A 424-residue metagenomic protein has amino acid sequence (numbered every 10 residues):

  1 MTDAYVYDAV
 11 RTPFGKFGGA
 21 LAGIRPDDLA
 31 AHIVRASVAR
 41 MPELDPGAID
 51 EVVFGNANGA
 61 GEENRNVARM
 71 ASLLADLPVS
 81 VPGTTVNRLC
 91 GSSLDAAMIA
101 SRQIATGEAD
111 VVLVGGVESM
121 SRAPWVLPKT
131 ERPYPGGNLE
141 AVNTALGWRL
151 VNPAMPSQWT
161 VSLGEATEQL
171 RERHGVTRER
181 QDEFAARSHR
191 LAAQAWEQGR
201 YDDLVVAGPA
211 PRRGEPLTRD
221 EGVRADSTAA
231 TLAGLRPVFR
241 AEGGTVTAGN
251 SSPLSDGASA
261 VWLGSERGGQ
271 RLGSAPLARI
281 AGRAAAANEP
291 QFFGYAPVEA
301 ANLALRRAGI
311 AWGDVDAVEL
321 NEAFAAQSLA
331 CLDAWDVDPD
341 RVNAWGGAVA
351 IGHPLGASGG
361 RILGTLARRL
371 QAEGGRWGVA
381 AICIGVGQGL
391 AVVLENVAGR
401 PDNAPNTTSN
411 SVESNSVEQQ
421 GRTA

Functional and structural regions predicted by a protein language model:
M1-A75, P82, A166-R178, S188 (+3 more regions): Conserved active-site "lid/cap" helical segment
M1-P26, L146, E172, A229-Y295 (+5 more regions): Condensing-enzyme catalytic core mediating Claisen C-C bond formation in acyl metabolism
R11, G23, D27-H32, E43 (+3 more regions): N-terminal extracellular/periplasmic Venus flytrap/periplasmic-binding protein-like
I24, N56-V112, T144-A145, Q158-L163 (+4 more regions): Conserved catalytic cysteine-centered active-site region of acyl-thioester-dependent Claisen-condensing enzymes
F54, E165-E168, L204, R212 (+1 more regions): Active-site pocket-lining segment
V86-E118, R171-R200, A260-G268, L332 (+2 more regions): Active-site-proximal alpha-helical scaffold in enzymes
V111-L170: Flexible glycine-/small-residue-enriched beta->alpha junction loops that bind anionic phosphate/pyrophosphate groups
R400-T423: Intrinsically disordered, low-complexity terminal tails and inter-domain linkers enriched for S/T/G/P/D/E
